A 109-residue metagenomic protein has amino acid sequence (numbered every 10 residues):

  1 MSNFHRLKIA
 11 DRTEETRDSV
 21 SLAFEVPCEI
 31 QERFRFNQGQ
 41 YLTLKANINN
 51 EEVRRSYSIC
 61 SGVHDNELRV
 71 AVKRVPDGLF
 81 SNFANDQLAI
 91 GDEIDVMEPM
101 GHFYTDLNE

Functional and structural regions predicted by a protein language model:
S2-D92: Ferredoxin-reductase
N82-E109: FNR/FR-type flavoprotein reductase catalytic core
